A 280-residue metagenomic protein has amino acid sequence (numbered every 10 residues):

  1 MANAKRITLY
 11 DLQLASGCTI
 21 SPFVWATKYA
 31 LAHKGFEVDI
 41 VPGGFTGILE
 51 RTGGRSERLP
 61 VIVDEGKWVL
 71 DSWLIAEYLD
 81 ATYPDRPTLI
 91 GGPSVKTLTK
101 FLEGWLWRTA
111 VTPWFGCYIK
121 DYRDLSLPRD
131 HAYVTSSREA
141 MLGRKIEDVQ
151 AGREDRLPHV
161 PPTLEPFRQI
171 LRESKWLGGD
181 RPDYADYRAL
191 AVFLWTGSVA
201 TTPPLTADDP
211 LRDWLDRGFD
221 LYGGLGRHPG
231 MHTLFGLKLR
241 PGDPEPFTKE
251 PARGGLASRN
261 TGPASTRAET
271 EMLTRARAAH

Functional and structural regions predicted by a protein language model:
M1-Y133, T248-H280: GST-like domain detector, emphasizing the conserved glutathione-binding G-site in the N-terminal thioredoxin-like
V41-G47, D180-P182, M231: Acidic carboxylate-rich catalytic motifs and surrounding loops in phosphoryl-/glycosyl-chemistry enzymes
R58-V61, I90-W105, M141-E154, R227-E245 (+1 more regions): A short, terminal or domain-edge coil/loop segment
P87-G91, L177-D180, L205, R227: Short, hydrophobic secondary-structure boundary micro-motifs
W107-D216, A252: GST-like fold's C-terminal all-alpha helical module
T196-H280: Long, positively charged, glycine-interspersed low-complexity recognition regions
